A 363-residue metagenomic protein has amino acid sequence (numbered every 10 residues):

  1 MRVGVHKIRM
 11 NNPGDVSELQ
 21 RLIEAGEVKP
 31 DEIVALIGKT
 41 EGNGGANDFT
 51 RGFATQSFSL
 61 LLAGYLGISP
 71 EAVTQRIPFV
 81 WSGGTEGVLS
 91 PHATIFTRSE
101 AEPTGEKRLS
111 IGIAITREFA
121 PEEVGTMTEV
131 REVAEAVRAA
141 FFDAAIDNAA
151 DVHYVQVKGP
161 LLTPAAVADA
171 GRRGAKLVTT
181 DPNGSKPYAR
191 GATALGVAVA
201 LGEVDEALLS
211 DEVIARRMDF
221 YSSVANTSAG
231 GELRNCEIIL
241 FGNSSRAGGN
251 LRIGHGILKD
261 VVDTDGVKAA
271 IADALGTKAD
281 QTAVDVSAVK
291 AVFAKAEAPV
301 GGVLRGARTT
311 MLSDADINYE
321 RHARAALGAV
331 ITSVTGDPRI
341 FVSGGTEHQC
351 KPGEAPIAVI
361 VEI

Functional and structural regions predicted by a protein language model:
M1-I363: Terminal domain-initiation and capping elements
